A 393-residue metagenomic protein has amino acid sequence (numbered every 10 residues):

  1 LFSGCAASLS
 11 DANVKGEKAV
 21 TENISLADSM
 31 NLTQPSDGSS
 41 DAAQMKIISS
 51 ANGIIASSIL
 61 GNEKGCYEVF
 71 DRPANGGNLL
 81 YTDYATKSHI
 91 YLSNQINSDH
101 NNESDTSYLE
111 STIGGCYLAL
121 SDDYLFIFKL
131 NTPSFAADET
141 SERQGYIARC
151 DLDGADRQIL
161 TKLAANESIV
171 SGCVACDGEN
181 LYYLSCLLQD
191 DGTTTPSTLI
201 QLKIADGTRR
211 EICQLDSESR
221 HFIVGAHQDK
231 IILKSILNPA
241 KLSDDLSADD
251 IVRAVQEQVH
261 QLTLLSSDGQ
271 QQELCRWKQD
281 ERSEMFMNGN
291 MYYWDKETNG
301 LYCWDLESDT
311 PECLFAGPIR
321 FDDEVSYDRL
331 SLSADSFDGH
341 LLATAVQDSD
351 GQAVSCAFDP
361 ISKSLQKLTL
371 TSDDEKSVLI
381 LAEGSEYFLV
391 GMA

Functional and structural regions predicted by a protein language model:
F2-G4: C-terminal motif of bacterial Sec signal peptides marking the signal peptidase cleavage site
A6-D11, G16-A51, A74-D105, A136-A165 (+5 more regions): Surface-exposed loop/turn elements that mediate protein-protein interactions on large endomembrane-trafficking
S50-N62, N102-L120, N166-G178, S217-Q228 (+3 more regions): Repeated scaffold domains used in trafficking and secretory/extracellular systems, primarily beta-propellers
N62, T86, S121-D123, D153 (+8 more regions): Acidic/polar residues in short coil/turn loops that connect beta-strands within repeat-based beta-sheet scaffolds
Y67-D71, F126-K129, Y182-S185, I232-S235 (+3 more regions): Residue position within the beta-strands of beta-propeller blades
F70, H100-E103, Y108, K129: Solvent-exposed, non-transmembrane segments of extracytoplasmic/periplasmic domains
S121, L130-S134, E142-R143: Active-site-adjacent structural elements in enzyme catalytic domains
R329-V354: Loop/turn-rich, solvent-exposed surfaces of beta-rich toroidal or solenoidal domains
